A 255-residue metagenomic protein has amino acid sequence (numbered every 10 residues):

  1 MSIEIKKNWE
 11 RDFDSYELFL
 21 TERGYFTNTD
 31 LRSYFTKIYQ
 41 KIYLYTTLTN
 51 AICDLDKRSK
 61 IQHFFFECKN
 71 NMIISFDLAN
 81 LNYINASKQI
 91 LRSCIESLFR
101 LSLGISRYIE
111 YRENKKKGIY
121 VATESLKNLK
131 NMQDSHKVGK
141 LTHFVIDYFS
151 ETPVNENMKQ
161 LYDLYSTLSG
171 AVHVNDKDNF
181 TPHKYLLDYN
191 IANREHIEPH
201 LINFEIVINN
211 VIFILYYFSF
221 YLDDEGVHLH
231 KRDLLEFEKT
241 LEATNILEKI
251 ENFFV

Functional and structural regions predicted by a protein language model:
M1-I90, E110-V255: A cross-kingdom marker of C-terminal helix-rich interaction/assembly modules
Q89, E96-R112: Short, charge-rich amphipathic alpha-helical segments embedded in non-transmembrane helical bundles/solenoids
